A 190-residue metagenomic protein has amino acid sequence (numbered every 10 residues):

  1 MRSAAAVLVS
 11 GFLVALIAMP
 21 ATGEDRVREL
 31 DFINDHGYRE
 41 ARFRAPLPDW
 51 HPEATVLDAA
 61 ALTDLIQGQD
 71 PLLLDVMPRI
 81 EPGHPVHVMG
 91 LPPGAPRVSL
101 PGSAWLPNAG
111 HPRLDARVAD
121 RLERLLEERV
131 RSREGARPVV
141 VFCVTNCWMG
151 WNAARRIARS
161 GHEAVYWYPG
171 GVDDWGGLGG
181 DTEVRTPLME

Functional and structural regions predicted by a protein language model:
M1-A4: Positively charged n-region of N-terminal signal peptides that target proteins for export
V7-L16: Bacterial N-terminal signal peptides
M19-A59, L65-G68, G83-V140, V144-E190: Rhodanese-like catalytic fold shared by cysteine-dependent sulfurtransferases and DSP/PTP-type phosphatases
L73-D75: Structural scaffold elements adjacent to functional motifs in cytosolic proteins
P78-R79: Solvent-exposed coil/turn segments that connect beta secondary-structure elements in extracytoplasmic/periplasmic
